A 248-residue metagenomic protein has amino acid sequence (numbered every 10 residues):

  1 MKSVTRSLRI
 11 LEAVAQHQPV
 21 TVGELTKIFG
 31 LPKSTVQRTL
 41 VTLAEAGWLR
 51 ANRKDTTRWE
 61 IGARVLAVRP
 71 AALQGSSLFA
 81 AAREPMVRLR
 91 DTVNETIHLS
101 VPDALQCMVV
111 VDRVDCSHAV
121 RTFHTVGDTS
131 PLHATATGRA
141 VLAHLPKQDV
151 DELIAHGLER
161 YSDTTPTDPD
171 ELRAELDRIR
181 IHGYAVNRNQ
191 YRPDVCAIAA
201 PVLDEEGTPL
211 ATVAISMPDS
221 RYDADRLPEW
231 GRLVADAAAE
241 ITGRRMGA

Functional and structural regions predicted by a protein language model:
M1-A80, V87, A239-G247: N-terminal helix-turn-helix
M1-V4, R58, G62, G75 (+7 more regions): Short, structured helix-loop boundary elements
Q16-Q18, V93, R180, P209: Residues at helix C-cap/C′ positions in short coil/turn segments immediately following an alpha-helix
R53, P102-D103, N189-D194: A short beta-turn/loop motif at secondary-structure boundaries
D55-T56, E60-H156: Amphipathic alpha-helical effector-binding/dimerization core of metabolite-sensing transcriptional regulators
D149-I154, R160, A235-A248: Cysteine/selenocysteine-centered motifs that mediate thiol-based redox chemistry or coordinate metal-sulfur cofactors
T165-A238: Extended hydrophobic
